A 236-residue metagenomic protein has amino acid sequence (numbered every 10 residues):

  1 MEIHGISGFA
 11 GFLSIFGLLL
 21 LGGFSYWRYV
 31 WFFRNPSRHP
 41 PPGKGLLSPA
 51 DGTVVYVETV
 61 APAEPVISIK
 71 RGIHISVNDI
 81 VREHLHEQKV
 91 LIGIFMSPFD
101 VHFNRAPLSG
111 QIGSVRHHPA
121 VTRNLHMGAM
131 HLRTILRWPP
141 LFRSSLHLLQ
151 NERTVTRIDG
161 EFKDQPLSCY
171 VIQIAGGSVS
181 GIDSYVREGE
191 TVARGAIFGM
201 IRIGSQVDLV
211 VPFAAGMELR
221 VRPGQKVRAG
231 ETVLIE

Functional and structural regions predicted by a protein language model:
M1-E236: Contiguous, well-folded functional domains in the mature portion of proteins
